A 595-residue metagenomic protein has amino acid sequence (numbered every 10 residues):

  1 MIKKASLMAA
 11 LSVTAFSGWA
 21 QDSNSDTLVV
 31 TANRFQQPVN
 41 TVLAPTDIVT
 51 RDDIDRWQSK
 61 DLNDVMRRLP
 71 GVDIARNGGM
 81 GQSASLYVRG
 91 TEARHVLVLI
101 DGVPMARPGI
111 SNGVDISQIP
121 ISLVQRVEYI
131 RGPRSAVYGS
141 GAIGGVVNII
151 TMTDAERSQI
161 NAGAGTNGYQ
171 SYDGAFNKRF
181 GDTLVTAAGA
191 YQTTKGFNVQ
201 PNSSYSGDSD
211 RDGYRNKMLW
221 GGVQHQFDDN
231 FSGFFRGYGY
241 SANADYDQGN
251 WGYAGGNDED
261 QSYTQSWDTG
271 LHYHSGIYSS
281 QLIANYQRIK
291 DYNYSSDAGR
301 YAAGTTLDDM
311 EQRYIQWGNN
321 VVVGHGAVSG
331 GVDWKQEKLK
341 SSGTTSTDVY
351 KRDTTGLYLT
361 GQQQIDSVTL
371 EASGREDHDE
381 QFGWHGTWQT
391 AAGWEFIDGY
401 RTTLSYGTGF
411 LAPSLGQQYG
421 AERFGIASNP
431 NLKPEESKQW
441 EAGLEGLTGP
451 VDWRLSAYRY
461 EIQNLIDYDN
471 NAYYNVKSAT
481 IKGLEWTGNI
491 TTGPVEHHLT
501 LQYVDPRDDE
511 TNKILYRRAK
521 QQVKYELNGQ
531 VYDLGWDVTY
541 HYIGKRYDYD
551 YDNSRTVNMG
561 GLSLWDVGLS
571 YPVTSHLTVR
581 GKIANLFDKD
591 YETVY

Functional and structural regions predicted by a protein language model:
Q21, G252-H274, D308-R313, E380-F382 (+6 more regions): Outer-membrane beta-barrel signature, preferentially recognizing the C-terminal barrel domain of Gram-negative
S25-W57, S85, A93: N-terminal periplasmic "start-of-domain" segments of outer-membrane beta-barrel proteins
L62-V65, Q82-Y87, V96-L99, D115-P120 (+4 more regions): N-terminal periplasmic accessory domains that precede and gate Gram-negative outer-membrane beta-barrel machines
V96, D154-S158, Q170, G181-V185 (+14 more regions): Outer-envelope beta-barrel architecture signal
P104-R131: Short acidic/polar hinge/loop motifs at secondary-structure boundaries that mediate gating or recognition
S135-A136, N148, A155-Q159, G163 (+1 more regions): Periplasmic-side early beta-strands and strand-to-turn transitions of outer-membrane beta-barrels
H225-D228, H272, S279, H325-S329 (+6 more regions): Structural signature of Gram-negative outer-membrane beta-barrels, strongest in the C-terminal barrel of TonB-dependent
H325, Q364-L370, A457-E461, N475-Y551 (+3 more regions): Gram-negative outer-membrane beta-barrel transporters
